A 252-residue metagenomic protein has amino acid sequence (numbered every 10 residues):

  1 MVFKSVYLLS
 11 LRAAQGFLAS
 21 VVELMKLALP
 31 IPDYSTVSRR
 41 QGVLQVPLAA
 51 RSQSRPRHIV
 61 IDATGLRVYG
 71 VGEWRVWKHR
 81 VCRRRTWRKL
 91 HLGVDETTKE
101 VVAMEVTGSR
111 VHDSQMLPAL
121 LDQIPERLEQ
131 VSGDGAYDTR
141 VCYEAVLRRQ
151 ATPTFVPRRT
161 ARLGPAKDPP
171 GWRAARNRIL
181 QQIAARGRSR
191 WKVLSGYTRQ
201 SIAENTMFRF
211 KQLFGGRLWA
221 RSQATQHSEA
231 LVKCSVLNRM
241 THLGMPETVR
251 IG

Functional and structural regions predicted by a protein language model:
M1-R12, G16, S20, L27-T152 (+3 more regions): Polybasic low-complexity intrinsically disordered regions
V2, R188-G252: Basic, amphipathic alpha-helical segments enriched in Lys/Arg and hydrophobic/aromatic residues
S20-V22, R162-L163: Short secondary-structure capping/turn micro-motifs that flank functional sites
M25-A28, R239: Short arginine-rich
P32-D33, V60, A166-G171, I202 (+3 more regions): Helix-centric, low-specificity signal for extended rod-like, repetitive segments
L44, W172-Q181, T225-V232: Charged, low-complexity, helix-prone segments enriched in Lys/Glu/Asp/Gln
G70-G72, R162, E247: Short, glycine/acidic-enriched capping/hinge loops at junctions between secondary-structure elements
G135-K211, A220: Helix-centered, glycine/charged polyanion-binding patches within enzymatic domains that contact phosphate-containing
